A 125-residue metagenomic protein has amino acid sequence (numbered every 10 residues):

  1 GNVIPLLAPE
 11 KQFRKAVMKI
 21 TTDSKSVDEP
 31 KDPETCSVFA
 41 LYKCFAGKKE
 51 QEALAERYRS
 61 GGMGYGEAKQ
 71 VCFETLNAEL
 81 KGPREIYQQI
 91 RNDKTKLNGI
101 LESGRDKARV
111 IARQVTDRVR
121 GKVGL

Functional and structural regions predicted by a protein language model:
G1-L125: Conserved nucleotide- and phosphate/pyrophosphate-binding catalytic cores in adenylate/nucleotidyl-handling enzymes
